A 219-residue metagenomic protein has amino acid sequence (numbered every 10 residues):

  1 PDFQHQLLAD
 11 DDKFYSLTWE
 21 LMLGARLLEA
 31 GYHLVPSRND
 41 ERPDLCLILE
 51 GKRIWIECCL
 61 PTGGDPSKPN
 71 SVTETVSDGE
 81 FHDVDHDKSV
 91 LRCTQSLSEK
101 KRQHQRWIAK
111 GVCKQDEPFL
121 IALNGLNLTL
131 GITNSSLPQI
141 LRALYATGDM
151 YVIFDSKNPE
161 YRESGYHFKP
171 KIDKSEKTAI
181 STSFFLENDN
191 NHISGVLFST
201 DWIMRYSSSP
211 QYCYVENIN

Functional and structural regions predicted by a protein language model:
P1-L17: Interdomain/boundary linker segments immediately adjacent to catalytic/signaling cores
Q6, L17, S207-S208, Y212-N219: Nuclease-adjacent, charged terminal/linker segments that flank catalytic cores
Y15-V35: Extended, Lys/Arg-enriched charged tracts that mediate electrostatic binding to polyanionic substrates
G24, L28, P43-I48, K101 (+1 more regions): Short, well-ordered alpha-helical packing segments
L27, S37-C58: Short acidic loop-to-beta-strand element that houses the catalytic metal-binding Asp/Glu of nuclease active sites
A30-Y32, N39-D44, K100-A109: Short alpha-helical segments and helix-capping/turn motifs at coil-helix boundaries
P61-V215: Metal-dependent nuclease catalytic core centered on acidic motifs
